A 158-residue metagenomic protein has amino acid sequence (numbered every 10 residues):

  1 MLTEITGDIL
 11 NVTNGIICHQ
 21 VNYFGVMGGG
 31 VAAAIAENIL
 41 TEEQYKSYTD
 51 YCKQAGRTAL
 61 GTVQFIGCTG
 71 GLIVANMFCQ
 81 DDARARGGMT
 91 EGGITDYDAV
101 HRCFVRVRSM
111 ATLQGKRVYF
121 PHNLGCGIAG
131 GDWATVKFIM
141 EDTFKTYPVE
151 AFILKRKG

Functional and structural regions predicted by a protein language model:
M1-G158: Macrodomain-like recognition of ADP-ribose-binding/processing modules
